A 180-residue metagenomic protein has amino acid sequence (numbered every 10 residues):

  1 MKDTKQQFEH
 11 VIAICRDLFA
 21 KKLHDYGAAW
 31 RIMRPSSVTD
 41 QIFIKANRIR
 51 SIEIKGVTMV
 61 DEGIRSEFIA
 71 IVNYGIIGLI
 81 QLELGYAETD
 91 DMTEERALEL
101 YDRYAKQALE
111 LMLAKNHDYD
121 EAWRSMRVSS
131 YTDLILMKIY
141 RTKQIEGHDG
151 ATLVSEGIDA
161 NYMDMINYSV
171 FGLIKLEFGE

Functional and structural regions predicted by a protein language model:
M1-E180: Intrinsically disordered, low-complexity regulatory regions that flank transcription factor DNA-binding cores
